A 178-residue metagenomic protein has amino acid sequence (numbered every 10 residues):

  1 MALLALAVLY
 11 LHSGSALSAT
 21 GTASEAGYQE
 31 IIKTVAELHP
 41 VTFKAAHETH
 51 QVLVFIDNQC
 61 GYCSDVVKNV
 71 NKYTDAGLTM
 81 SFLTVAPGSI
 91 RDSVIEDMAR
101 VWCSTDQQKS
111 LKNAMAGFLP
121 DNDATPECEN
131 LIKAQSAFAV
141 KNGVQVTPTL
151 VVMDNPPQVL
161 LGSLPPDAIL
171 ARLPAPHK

Functional and structural regions predicted by a protein language model:
M1-K33: N-terminal targeting signals for export/organelle localization
S15, G88-L170: Thiol/selenol-based redox catalytic cores and closely related redox-interacting motifs
K33-T49: Glycine-/acidic-rich phosphate or pyrophosphate-binding loops and their flanking alpha/beta elements
K44-G61: Short active-site neighborhood of thiol/selenol oxidoreductases, capturing the structured segment around
E48-Q51, A76-S81, Q107-S110, Q145-T147: Loop/turn elements at helix/coil->beta-strand transitions in domains of secreted/extracellular proteins
I56, C63-T74: Typically the conserved alpha-helix immediately C-terminal to a functionally engaged Cys/Sec in thioredoxin-like
T84-A86: Residue-level recognition of beta-strand->loop/alpha-helix junctions
A175-K178: Short, solvent-exposed mixed-charge patches
